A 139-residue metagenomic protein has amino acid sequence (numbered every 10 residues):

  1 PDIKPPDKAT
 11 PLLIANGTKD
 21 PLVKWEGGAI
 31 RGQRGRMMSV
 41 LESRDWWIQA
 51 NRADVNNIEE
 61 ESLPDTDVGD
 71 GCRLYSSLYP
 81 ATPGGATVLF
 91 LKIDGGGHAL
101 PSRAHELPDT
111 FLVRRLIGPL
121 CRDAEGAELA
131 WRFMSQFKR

Functional and structural regions predicted by a protein language model:
P1-C72, L78-G84, D94-G95: The feature captures the conserved acid-bearing segment of alpha/beta-hydrolase catalytic domains
V23-G35, R103-L120: A solvent-exposed, charged loop/short amphipathic helix patch at secondary-structure junctions
Y75, P80-L116: Mobile gating loops/cap/lid regions near enzyme active sites that modulate substrate access
P108-R139: Catalytic active-site module of serine/aspartate enzymes centered on a nucleophile-bearing elbow/loop
